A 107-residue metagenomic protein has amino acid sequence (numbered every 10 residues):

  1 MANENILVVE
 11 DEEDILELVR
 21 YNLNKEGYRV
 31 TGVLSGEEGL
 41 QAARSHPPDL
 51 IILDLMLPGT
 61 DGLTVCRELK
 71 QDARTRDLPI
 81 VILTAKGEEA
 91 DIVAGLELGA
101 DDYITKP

Functional and structural regions predicted by a protein language model:
E10: Conserved acidic carboxylate
D14-K25: Charged docking surfaces used in two-component/phosphorelay signaling
L16, P58, R76, E88 (+1 more regions): The feature encodes the CheY-like receiver
G27-E38, A42: Short hydrophobic/Thr-rich beta-strand motif most characteristic of the beta2 strand and flanking loop of CheY-like
H46-I52, L57: Active-site beta3 strand of CheY-like receiver
